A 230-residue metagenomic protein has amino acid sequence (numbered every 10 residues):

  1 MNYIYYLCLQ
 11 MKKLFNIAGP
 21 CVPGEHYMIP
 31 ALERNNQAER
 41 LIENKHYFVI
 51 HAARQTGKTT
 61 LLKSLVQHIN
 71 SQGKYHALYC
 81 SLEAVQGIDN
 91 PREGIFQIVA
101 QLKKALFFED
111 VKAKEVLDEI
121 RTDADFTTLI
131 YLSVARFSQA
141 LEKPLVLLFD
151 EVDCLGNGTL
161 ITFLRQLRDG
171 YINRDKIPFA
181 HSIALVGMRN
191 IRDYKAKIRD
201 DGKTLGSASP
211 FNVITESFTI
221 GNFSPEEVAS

Functional and structural regions predicted by a protein language model:
N2-T56, T60-I69, L132, R136-F137: Walker A/P-loop-proximal flanking segment of P-loop NTPase domains
A18-P20, T159-S230: The catalytic "switch" region of P-loop NTPases
H46, H76, L145-V146: The start of beta-strands in P-loop NTPase/AAA+ ATPase cores
V66-Y75, R92: Non-catalytic architectural context of zinc metalloproteases
S71-G87: Conserved catalytic segments around the Walker B and adjacent sensor/switch elements of P-loop NTPase domains
V85-G87, D153-G156, I191-R192: Short acidic, S/G/P-rich loop/turn micro-motifs used as interaction or catalytic elements
P91-V99, P225-A229: An amphipathic alpha-helix signature
Q101-F149, D153-R165, N173-S182, P210: Mid-core helix/loop region of P-loop NTP-binding domains shared across ATPases and GTPases
